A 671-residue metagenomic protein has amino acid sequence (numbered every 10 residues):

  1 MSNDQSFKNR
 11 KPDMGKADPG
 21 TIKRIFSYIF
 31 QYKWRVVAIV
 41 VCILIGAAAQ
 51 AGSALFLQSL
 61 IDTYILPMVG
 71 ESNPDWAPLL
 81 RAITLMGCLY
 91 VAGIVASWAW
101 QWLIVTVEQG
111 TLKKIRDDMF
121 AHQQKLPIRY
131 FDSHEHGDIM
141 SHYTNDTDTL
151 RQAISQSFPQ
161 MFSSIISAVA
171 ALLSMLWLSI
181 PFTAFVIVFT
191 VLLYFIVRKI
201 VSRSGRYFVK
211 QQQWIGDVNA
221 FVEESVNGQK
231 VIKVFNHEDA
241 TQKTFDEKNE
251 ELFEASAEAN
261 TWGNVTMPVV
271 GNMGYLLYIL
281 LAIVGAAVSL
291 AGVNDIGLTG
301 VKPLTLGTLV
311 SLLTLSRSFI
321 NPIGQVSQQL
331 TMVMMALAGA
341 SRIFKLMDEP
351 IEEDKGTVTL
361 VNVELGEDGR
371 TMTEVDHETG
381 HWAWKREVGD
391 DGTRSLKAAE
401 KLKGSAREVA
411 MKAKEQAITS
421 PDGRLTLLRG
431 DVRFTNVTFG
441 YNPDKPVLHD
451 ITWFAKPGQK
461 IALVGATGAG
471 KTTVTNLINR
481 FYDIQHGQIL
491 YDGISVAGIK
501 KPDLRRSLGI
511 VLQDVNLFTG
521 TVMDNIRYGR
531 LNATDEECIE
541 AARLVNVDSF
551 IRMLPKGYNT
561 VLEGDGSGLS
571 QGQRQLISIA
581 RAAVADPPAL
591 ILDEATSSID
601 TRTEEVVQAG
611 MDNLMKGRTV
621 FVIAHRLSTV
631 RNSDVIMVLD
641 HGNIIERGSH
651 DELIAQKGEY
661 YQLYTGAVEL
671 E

Functional and structural regions predicted by a protein language model:
M1-Q50, I65-L85, W100-I104, E108 (+10 more regions): Membrane-integrated ABC transporters
N3-P12, Q109, D117-S141, N145-T147 (+5 more regions): Short intracellular "coupling" helices and adjacent cytoplasmic loop segments at the cytosolic face of multi-pass
K11-D18, V41-C42, A49-D62, L89-H136 (+12 more regions): Juxtamembrane helix-loop junctions of ABC transporter transmembrane domains
Q31, R35-I45, P159-K210, I283-L304 (+1 more regions): Transmembrane helices of ABC transporter permease
V36-A99, L176-P181, L290-L306: Transmembrane helix-loop-helix hairpins at lipid-water interfaces of multipass membrane proteins, especially the type-1
I128-R129, N145-I154, F158, F162 (+7 more regions): An intracellular "coupling" helix at the cytosolic face of ABC transporter transmembrane type-1 domains
S174-V188, W262-S341, L346-M347, R370-E415: Helix-loop-helix
V363-E671: ABC-type nucleotide-binding domain
